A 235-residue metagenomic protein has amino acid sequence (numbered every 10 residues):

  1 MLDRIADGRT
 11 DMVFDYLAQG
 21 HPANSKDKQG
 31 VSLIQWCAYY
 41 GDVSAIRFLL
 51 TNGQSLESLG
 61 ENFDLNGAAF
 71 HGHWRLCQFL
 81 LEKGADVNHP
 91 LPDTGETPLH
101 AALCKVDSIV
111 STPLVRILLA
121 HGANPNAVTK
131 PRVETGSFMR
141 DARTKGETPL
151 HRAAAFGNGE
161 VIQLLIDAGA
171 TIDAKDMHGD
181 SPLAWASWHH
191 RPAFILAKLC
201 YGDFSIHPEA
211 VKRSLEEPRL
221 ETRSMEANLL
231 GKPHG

Functional and structural regions predicted by a protein language model:
M1, K26-L33, S58-G67, P90-C104 (+3 more regions): Ankyrin-repeat boundary/"N-cap" motif
M1-D3, H121, A168, S187-G235: Ankyrin-repeat-protein effector appendages
M1-S32, W36: N-terminal segments that cap or nucleate solenoid repeat domains
M12, S44-A45, R75-L76, V110-L114 (+2 more regions): Conserved ankyrin/ankyrin-like repeat signature
F14-P22, R47-S55, Q78-D86, R116-P125 (+2 more regions): Ankyrin repeat domain, specifically the short helix-to-loop turn at the C-terminus of the second helix of each repeat
A142-F194: Ankyrin-repeat and related helical/solenoid repeat scaffolds used for protein-protein interactions
